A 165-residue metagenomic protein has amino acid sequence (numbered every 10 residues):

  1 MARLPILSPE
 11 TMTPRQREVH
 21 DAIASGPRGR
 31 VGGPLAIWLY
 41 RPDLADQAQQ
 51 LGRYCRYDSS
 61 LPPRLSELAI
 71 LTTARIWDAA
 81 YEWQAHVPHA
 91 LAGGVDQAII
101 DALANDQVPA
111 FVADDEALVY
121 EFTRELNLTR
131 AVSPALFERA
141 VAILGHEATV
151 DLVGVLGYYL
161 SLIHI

Functional and structural regions predicted by a protein language model:
M1-P63: Mobile cap/lid helix-loop segments that border enzyme active or cofactor-binding sites and regulate substrate access
R30-A36, P63-I76, A148-G154: Alpha-helical scaffold segments that form or flank carboxylate-/histidine-based iron centers
A45-S59, A104-N105, S133-L144: Short amphipathic alpha-helical segments and their helix-coil junctions
L61, L65-G93, Q97: Conserved alpha-helical segments that form or flank metal/cofactor-binding pockets of metalloenzymes
E67-W77, A117-N127, L156-G157: Amphipathic, charged-and-aliphatic alpha-helical interface segments that function as noncatalytic docking
V87-A113: Histidine/lysine/aspartate-rich catalytic loop segments that bind and position anionic ligands
A113-V153: Acidic/histidine-rich alpha-helical segments that form the ligand environment of transition-metal centers
I163-I165: Conserved small/polar residues in nucleotide/adenosyl-binding loops
